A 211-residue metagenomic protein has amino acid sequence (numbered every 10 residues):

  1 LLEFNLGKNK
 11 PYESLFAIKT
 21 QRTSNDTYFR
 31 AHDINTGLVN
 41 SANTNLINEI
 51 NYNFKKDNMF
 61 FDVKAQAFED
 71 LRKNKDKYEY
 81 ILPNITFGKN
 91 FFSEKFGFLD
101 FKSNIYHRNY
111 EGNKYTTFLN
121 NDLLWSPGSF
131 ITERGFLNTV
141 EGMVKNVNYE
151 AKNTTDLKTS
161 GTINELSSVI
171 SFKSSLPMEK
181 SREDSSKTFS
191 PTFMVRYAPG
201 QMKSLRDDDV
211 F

Functional and structural regions predicted by a protein language model:
L1-F211: Outer-membrane beta-barrel proteins and related beta-barrel translocases across Gram-negative bacteria
